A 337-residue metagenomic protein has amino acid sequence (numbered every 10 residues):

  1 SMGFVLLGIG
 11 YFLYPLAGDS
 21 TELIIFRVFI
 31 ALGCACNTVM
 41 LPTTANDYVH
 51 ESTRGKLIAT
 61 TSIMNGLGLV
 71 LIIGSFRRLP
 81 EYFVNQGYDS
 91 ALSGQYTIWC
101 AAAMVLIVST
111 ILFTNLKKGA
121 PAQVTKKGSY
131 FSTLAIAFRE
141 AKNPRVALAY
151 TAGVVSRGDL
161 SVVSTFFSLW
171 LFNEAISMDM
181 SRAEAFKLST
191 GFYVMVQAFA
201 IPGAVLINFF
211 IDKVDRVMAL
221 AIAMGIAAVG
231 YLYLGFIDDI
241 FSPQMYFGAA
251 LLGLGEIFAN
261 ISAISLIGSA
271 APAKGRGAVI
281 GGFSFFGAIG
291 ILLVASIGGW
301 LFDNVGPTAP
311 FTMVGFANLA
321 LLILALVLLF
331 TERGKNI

Functional and structural regions predicted by a protein language model:
S1-F4, D212-M224: Cytoplasmic membrane-interface "Motif A"-like loop-to-helix N-cap segments of 12-TM Major Facilitator Superfamily
F4-G18, G225-D239: C-terminal ends and interior cores of transmembrane alpha-helices in multi-pass membrane transporters/permeases
G10, T21-C36, P243-F258: Hydrophobic core of transmembrane alpha-helices in multi-pass small-molecule transporters, especially MFS/SLC-type
C36-V49, F258-A271: Intracellular juxtamembrane helix-capping segments at the cytosolic ends of symmetry-related transmembrane helices
A59-P80, S284-V294: Glycine-rich segments within core transmembrane alpha-helices of 12-TM secondary carriers
K118-T151: Juxtamembrane intracellular "pre-TM" segments in multi-pass secondary transporters
T165-K187: Short amphipathic helix-loop junctions that connect adjacent transmembrane helices in Major Facilitator Superfamily/SLC
G203-R216, F302: Helix-to-loop junctions at the C-terminal end of transmembrane segments in multipass secondary transporters
